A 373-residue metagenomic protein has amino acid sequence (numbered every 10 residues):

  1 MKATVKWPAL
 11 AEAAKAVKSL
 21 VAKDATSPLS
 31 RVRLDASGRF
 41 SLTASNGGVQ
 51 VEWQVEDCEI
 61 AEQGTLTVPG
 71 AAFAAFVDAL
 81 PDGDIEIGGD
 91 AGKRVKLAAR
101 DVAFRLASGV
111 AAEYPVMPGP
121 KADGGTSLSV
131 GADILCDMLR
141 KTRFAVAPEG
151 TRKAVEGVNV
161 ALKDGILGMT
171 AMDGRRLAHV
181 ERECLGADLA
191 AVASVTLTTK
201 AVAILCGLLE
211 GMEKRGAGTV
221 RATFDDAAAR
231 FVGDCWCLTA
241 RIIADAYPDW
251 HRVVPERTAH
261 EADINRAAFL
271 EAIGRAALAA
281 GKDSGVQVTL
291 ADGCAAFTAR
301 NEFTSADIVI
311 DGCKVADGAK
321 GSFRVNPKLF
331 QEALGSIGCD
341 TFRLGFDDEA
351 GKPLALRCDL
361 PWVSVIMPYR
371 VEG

Functional and structural regions predicted by a protein language model:
M1-G373: Structural preference for solvent-exposed beta-strand-turn elements and adjacent flexible terminal/loop segments within
